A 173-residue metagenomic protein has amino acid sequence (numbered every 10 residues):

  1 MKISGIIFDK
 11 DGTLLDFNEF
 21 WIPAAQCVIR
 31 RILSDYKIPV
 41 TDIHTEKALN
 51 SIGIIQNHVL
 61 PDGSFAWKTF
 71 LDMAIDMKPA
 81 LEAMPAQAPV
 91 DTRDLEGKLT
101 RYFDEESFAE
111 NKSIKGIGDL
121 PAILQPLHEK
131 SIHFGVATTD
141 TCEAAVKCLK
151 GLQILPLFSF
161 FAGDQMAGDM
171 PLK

Functional and structural regions predicted by a protein language model:
K2-I3, F158: A broad structural signal for short, well-ordered beta-strand segments within beta-sheet-rich domains
I3-P121, Q125-K130: N-terminal helical cap/lid subdomain that shapes the substrate entry/recognition surface in HAD-like hydrolases
S113-K115, A122, G135-K173: Substrate-recognition "cap/lid" segment bordering the active-site pocket of phosphatases
